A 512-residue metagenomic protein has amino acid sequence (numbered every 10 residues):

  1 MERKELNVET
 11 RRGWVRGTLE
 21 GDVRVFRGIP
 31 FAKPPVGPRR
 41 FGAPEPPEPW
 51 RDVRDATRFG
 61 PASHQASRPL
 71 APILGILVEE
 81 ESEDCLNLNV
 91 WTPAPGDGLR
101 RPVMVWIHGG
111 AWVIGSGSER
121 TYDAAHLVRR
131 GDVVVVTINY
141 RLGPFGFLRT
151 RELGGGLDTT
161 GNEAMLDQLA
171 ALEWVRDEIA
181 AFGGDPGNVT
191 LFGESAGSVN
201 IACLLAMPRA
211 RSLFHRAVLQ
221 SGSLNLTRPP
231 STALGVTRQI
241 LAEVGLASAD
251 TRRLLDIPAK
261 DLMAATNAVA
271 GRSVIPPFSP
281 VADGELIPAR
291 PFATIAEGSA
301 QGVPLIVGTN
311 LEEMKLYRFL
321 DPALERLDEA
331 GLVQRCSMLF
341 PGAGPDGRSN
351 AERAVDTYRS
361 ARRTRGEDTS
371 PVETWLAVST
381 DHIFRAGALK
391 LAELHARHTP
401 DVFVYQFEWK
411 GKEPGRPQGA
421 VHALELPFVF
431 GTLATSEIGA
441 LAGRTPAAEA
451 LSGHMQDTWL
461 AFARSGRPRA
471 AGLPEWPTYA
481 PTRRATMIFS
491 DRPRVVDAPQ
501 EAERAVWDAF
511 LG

Functional and structural regions predicted by a protein language model:
M1-N162, P186, V274, E437-M455 (+2 more regions): Non-catalytic accessory segments of hydrolases
R24, E83-L86, L166-L169, E173 (+7 more regions): A structural signal for well-ordered alpha-helical segments within the folded catalytic domains of diverse enzymes
L74-S248, A268, E285, A289 (+1 more regions): Serine-hydrolase-like catalytic core of hydrolytic proteins
M104, T137, L169-L172, R176 (+11 more regions): Non-transmembrane alpha-helical segments in soluble domains of secreted/periplasmic/extracellular proteins
R141-G143, F192-A196, Q406-P414, P474-A480: Short, solvent-exposed turn/loop segments enriched in Gly/Ser/Thr/Pro and often Arg
R176-I179, P208, S221, V244 (+5 more regions): Sec/Tat-exported extracytoplasmic proteins
G187-V189, L246-R252, E367, V404 (+1 more regions): Surface-exposed patches in mature extracellular/periplasmic domains of secreted proteins
N225, K260-P446, T458: Substrate-gating cap/lid region and adjacent catalytic-acid/histidine neighborhood within extracellular/lumenal
